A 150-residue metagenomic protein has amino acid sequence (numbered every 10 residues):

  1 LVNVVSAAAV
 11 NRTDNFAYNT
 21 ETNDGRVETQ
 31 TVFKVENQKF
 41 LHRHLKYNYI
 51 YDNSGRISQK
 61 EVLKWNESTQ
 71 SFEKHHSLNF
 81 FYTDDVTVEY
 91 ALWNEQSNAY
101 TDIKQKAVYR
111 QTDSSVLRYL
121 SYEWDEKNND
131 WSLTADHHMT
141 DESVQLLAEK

Functional and structural regions predicted by a protein language model:
L1-N3: Bacterial N-terminal signal peptides
V5-K150: Buried hydrophobic residues that stabilize the cores of well-folded domains
